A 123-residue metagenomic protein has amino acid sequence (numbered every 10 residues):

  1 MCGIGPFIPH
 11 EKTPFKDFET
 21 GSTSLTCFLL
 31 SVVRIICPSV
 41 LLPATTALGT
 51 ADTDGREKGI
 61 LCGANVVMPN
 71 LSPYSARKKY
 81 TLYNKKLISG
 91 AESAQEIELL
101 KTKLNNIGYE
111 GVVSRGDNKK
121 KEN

Functional and structural regions predicted by a protein language model:
M1-F15, E19-A44, T50-A51, K58 (+1 more regions): Conserved C-terminal portion of the radical SAM core fold that forms the substrate/S-adenosylmethionine-binding
D52-E57, L61, N65-N123: Radical SAM enzyme core and accessory elements
